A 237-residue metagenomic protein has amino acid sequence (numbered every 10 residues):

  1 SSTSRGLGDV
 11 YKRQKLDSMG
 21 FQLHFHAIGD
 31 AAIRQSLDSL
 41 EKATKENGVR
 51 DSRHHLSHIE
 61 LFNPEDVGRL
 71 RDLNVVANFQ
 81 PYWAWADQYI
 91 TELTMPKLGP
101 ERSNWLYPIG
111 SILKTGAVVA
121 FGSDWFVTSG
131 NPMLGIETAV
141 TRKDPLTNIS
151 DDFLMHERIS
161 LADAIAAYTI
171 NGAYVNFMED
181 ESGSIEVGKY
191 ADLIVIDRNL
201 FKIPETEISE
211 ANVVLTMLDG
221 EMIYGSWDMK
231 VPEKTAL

Functional and structural regions predicted by a protein language model:
S1-Y11: Single conserved hydrophobic/aromatic residue that forms the stacking wall/gate of nucleotide- or nucleobase-binding
K15-H24, A31-H54, H58, P64 (+4 more regions): His/Asp/Glu-enriched, well-ordered alpha-helical/loop segment that forms or immediately abuts the divalent-metal
F62-V76: Short amphipathic alpha-helices and their capping/turn segments at secondary-structure boundaries
S226-L237: Extracellular/periplasmic ectodomains of large secreted or surface enzymes and adhesion receptors
